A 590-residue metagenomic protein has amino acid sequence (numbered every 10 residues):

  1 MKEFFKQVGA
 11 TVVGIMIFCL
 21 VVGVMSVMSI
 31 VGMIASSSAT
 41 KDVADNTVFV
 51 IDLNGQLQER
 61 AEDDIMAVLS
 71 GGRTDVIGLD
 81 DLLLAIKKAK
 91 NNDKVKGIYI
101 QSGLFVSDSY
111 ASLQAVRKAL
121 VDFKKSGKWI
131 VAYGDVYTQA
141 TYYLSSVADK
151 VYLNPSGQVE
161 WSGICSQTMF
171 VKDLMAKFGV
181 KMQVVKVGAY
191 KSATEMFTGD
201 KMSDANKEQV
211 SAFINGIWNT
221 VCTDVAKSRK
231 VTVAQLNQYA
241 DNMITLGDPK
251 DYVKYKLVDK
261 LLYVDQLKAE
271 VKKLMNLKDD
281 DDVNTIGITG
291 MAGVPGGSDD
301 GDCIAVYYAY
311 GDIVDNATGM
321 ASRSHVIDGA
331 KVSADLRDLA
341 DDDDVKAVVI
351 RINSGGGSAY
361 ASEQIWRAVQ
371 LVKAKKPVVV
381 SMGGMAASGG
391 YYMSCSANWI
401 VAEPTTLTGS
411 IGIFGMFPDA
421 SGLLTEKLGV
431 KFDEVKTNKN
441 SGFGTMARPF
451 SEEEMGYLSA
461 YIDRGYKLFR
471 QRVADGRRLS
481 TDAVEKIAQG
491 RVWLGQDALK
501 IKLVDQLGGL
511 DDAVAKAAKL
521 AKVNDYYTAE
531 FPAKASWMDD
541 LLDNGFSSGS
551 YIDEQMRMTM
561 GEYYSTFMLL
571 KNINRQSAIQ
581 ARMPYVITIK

Functional and structural regions predicted by a protein language model:
E3-S37, N46: Hydrophobic alpha-helical transmembrane signal-anchor segments
S38-V48, S298-D299: Membrane-proximal juxtamembrane linkers immediately C-terminal to transmembrane helices
F49-T168, G297-L423: Cleft-lining beta-strand/loop regions that shape enzyme active-site pockets
T168, K172-E270, S421-I501, D505-Q506 (+2 more regions): Charged, glycine-interspersed solvent-exposed loop segments at helix/strand-loop junctions that cap or gate access
K227-S228, D259-C303, F414, R470-G476 (+1 more regions): C-terminal long alpha-helix characteristic of the crotonase
G301-I304, Y308-D343, P532-K590: Intrinsic disorder and flexible/low-complexity segments
A359-Q364, D497-K500, D540-G545: Short glycine/threonine-rich loop-to-helix capping motif typified by GTGT followed within a few residues by an Asp-Pro
